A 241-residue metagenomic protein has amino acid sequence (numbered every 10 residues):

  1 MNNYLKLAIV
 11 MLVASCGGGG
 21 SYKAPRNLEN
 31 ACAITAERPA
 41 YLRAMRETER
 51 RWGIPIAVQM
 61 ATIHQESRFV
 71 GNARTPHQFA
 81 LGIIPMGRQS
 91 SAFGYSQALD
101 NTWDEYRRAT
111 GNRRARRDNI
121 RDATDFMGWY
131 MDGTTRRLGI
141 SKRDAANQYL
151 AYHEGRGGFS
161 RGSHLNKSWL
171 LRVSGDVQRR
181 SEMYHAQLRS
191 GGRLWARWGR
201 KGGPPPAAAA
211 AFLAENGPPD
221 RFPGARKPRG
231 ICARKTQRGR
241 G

Functional and structural regions predicted by a protein language model:
N2-V10: Sec-dependent signal peptide recognition, specifically the positively charged N-region followed immediately by
K6-L7, I34, V70, G224: A generic signature of intrinsically disordered, low-complexity regions enriched in glycine/proline and charged/polar
L12-S15: C-terminal motif of bacterial Sec signal peptides marking the signal peptidase cleavage site
G17, A31-A33, I231-A233: Sequence contexts marking disulfide-bonded cysteines in secreted/extracellular proteins
G20-W195: Catalytic glycan-binding domains that act on GlcNAc-containing polysaccharides
G192-G241: Low-complexity, Gly/Ser/Thr/Pro-rich intrinsically disordered linker/tail segments
